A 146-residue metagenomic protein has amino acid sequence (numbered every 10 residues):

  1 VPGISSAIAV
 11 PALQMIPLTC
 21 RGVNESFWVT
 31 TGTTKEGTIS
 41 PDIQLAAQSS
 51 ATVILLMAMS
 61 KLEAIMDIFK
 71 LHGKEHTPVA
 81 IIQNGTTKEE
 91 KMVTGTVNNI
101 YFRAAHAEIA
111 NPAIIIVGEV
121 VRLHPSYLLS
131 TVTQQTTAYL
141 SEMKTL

Functional and structural regions predicted by a protein language model:
V1-T33: Short glycine-cluster motifs
N24-S26, T34-L146: A contiguous loop/helix-start segment that scaffolds small-molecule binding in enzyme catalytic cores
